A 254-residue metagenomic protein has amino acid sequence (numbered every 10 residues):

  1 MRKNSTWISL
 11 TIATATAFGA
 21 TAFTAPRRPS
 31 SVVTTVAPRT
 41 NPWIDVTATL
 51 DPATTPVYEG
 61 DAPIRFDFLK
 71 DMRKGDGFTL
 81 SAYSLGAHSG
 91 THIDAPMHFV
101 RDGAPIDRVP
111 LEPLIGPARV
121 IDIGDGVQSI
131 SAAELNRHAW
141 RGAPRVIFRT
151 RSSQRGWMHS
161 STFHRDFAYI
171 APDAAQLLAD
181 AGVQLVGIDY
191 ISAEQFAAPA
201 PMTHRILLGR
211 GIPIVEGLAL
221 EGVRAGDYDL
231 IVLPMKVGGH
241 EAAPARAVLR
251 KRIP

Functional and structural regions predicted by a protein language model:
R2-S9, F18-P254: Active-/binding-site microenvironments in catalytic and ligand-binding cores
